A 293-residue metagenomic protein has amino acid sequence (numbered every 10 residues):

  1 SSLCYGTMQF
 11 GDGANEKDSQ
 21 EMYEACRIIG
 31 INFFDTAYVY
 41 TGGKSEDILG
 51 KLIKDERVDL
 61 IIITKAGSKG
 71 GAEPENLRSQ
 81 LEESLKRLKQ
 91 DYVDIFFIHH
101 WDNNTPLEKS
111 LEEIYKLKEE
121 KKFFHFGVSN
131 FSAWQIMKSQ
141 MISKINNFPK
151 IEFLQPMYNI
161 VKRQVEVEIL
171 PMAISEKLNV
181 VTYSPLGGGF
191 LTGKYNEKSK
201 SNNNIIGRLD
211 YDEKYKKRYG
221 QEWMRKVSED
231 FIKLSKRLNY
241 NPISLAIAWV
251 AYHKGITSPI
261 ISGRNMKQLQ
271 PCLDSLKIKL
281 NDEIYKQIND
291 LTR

Functional and structural regions predicted by a protein language model:
S1-G6, F34-T36, I62-T64, V93-I98 (+4 more regions): Hydrophobic faces of well-ordered beta-strands that scaffold small-molecule active sites in alpha/beta enzyme cores
S1-L60, E119: N-terminal binding-site loop/beta-alpha segment at the start of enzyme catalytic domains that lines or forms
M8-F10, A37-V39, K65-K69, I98-W101 (+3 more regions): Active-site beta-loop-alpha junctions enriched in small/polar residues
A14-C26, E73-L88, I136-M141: Short, acidic/polar
A25, I29, R87-L88, K121 (+1 more regions): Structural motif
D55-E75, H99: Structural motif corresponding to the early beta-alpha repeats
L85-P106: Active-site groove signature of glycoside hydrolases
T105-R293: Beta/alpha (TIM)-barrel catalytic core signal, keyed to glycine-rich beta->alpha loops juxtaposed to Asp/Glu that bind
